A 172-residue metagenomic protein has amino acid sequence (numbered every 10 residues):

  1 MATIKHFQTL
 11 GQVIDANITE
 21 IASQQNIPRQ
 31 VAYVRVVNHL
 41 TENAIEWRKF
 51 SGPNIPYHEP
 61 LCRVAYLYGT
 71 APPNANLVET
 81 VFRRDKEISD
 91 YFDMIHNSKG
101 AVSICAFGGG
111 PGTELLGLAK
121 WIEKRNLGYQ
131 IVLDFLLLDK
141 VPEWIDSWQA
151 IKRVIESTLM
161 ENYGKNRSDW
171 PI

Functional and structural regions predicted by a protein language model:
M1-G52: N-terminal auxiliary segments of SAM/dcSAM-dependent transferases
S51-H96: Class I SAM-dependent methyltransferase Rossmann-like catalytic core, especially the SAM/SAH-binding loop
T70-F82, G110-L115, V141-W148: Phosphate/oxyanion-binding active-site loops and adjacent basic polyanion-contact surfaces
D85, S89, I122-N126, K152-I155: Active-site catalytic pocket residues across diverse enzymes, especially alpha/beta-hydrolases
K99-G110: Conserved class I S-adenosyl-L-methionine
P111-G128: Conserved SAM-binding loop of SAM-dependent methyltransferases across substrates and taxa, primarily the Class I
Y129, D134-D139: Conserved SAM-binding motif I beta-strand of class I
E143-I172: S-adenosyl-L-methionine
